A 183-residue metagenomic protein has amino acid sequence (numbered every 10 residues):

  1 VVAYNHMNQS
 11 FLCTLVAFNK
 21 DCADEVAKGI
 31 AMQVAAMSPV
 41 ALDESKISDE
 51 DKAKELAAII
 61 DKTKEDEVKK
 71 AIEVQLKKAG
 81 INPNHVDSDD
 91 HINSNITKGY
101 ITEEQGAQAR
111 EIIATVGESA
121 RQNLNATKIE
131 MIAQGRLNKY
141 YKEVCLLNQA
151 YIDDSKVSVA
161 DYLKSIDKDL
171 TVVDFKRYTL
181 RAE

Functional and structural regions predicted by a protein language model:
V1-E183: N-terminal assembly/interaction segments in proteins that build large macromolecular machines
